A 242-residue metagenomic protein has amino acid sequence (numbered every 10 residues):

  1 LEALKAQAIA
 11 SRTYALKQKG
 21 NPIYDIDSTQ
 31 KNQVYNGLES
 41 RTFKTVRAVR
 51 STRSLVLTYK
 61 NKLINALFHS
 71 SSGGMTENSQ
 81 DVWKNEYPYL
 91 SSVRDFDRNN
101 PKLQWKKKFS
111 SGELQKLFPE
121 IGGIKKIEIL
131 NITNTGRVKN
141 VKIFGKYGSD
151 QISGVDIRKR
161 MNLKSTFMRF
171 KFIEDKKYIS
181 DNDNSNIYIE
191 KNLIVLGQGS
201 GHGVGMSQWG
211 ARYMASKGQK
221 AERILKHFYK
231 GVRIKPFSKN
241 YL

Functional and structural regions predicted by a protein language model:
L1-L242: Conserved, single-site charged/polar hotspot
